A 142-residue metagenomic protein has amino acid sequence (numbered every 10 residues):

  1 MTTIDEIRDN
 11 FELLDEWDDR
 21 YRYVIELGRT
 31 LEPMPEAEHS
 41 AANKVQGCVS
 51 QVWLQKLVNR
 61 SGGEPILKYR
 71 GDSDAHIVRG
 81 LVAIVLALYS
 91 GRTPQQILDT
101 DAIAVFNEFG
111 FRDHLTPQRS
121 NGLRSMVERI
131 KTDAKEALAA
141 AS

Functional and structural regions predicted by a protein language model:
M1-Q51, V58-G63, A104-S142: N-terminal intrinsically disordered, cationic/polar leader segments that include organellar targeting peptides
A42-C48, K56-V58, Y69-S73, Q95-L98: Solvent-exposed interaction patches of small proteins and small membrane subunits
V58-N59, G63-H76, L86-S90: Conserved interaction-surface patches within small, structured recognition/assembly domains
S73, I77, Y89, P94 (+2 more regions): Short, well-structured alpha-helical patches and their helix-loop capping segments that border functional surfaces
V82: Primarily the active-site beta-strand->alpha-helix module of PP2C/PPM metal-dependent phosphatases, and frequently
G91-N107: Glycine-rich phosphate/pyrophosphate-binding loops and their adjacent beta-strand/loop elements at enzyme active sites
